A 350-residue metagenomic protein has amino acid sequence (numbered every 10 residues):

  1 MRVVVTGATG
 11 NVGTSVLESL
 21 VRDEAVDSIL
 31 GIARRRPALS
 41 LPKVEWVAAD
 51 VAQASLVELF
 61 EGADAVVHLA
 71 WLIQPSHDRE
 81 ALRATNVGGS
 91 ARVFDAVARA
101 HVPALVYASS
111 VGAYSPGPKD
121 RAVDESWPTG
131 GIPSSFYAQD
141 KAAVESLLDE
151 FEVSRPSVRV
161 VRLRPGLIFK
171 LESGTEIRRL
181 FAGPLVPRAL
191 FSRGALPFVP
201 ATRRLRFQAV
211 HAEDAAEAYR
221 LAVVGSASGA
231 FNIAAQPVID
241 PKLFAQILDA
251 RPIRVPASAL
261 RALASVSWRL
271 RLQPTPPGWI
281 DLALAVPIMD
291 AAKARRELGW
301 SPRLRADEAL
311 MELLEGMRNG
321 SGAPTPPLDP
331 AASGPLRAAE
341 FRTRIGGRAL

Functional and structural regions predicted by a protein language model:
M1-R22: N-terminal Rossmann NAD(P)H-binding glycine-rich loop of SDR-like oxidoreductase domains
A38, A48-G88, A96, P116: NAD(P)H-binding glycine-rich loop region in Rossmannoid oxidoreductase-like domains and their noncatalytic homologs
A81-R92, Q139-D140, V210: Glycine-rich NAD(P)-binding loop of the Rossmann-fold in SDR/ketoreductase-type enzymes
R92-Y137: Conserved Rossmann-fold NAD(P)-dependent oxidoreductase catalytic core, especially the SDR/UDP-sugar
S134-V161: Active-site Tyr-X1-5-Lys
F151-F207: NAD(P)-dependent short-chain dehydrogenase/reductase
V186-V238: Alpha-helical substrate-binding/gating segment
A215-P277, A291, M311-E312, G320 (+3 more regions): Mid/C-terminal beta-alpha module of Rossmann-like enzyme folds, strongest in SDR-family dehydrogenases/epimerases
